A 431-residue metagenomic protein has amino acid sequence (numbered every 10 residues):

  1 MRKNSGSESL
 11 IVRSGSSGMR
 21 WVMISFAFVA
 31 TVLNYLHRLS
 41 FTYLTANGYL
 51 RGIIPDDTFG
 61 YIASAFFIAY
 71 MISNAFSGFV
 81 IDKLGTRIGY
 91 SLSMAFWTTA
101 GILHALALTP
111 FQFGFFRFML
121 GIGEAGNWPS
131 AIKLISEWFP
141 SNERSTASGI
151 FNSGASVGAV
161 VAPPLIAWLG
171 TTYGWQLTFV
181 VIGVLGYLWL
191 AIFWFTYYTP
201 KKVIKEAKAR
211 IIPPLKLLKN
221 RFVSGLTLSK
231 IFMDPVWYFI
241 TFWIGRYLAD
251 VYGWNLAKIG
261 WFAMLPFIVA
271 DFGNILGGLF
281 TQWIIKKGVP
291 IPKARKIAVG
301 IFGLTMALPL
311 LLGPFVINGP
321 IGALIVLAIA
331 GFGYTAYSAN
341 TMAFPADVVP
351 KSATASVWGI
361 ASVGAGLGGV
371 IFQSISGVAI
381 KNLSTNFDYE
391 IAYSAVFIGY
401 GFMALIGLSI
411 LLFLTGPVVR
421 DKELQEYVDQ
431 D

Functional and structural regions predicted by a protein language model:
S7-S16, P200-T227, V251-W254, D431: Juxtamembrane intracellular "pre-TM" segments in multi-pass secondary transporters
V22-D56, I240-G245: Extracytoplasmic
F41-Y43, R221-G277, S338-M342, F372-Q373 (+1 more regions): Extracytoplasmic gate region of multi-pass secondary transporters
I53, G85, L106-Q112, P140 (+1 more regions): Helix-breaking motifs and short loop linkers at transmembrane-helix boundaries and internal kinks in secondary membrane
I72-F111: Conserved MFS/SLC helix-loop-helix module at the cytosolic interface between two early adjacent transmembrane helices
A95-L108, G300-N318: C-terminal ends and interior cores of transmembrane alpha-helices in multi-pass membrane transporters/permeases
F116-A155: Cytoplasmic helix-loop-helix junction between adjacent transmembrane helices in 12-TM secondary transporters
F151-Y197: Helix-loop-helix hairpin linking two adjacent transmembrane segments in secondary transporters
